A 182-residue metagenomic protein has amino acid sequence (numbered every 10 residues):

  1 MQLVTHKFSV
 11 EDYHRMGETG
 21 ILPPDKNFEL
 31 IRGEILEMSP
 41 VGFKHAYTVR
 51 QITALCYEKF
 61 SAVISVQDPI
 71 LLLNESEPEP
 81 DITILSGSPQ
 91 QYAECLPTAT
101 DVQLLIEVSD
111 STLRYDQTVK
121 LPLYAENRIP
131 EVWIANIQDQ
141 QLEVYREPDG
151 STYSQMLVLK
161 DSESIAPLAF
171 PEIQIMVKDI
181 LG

Functional and structural regions predicted by a protein language model:
M1-G182: Gly/Pro/Ser/Thr-rich low-complexity, intrinsically disordered segments predominantly at protein N-termini
